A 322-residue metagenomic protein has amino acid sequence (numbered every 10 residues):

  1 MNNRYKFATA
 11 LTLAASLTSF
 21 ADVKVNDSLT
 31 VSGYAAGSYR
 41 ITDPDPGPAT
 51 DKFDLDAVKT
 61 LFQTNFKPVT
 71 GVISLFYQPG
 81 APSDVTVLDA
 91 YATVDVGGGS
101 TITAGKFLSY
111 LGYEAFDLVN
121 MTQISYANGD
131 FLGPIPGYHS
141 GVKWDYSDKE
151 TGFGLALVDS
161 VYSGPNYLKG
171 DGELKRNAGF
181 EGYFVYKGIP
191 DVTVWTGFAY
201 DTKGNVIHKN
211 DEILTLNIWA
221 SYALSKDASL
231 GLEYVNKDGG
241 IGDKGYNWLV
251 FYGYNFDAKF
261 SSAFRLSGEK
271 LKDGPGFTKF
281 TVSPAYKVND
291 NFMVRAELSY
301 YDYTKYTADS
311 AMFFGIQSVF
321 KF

Functional and structural regions predicted by a protein language model:
M1-N26: Cleavable N-terminal export/targeting peptides
D22-S163, R176-A178, V185-D191: Outer membrane beta-barrel
L29, P68-V72, G99-I102, E150-L155 (+4 more regions): Repeated loop/turn-to-beta-strand initiation elements of outer-membrane beta-barrel proteins
G33-Y39, I73-Y77, A104-K106, L155-D159 (+6 more regions): Transmembrane beta-barrel strands of outer-membrane/channel proteins
G47-D54, G80-V87, L132-P134, L168-N177 (+4 more regions): Replace "Gram-negative outer membrane beta-barrel proteins" with "bacterial and organellar outer membrane beta-barrel
D56-T60, V87-A90, Y138-V142, A178-G182 (+4 more regions): Hydrophobic, lipid-facing positions within transmembrane beta-strands of outer-membrane proteins
E150, K175-D273, T278-K279: Detector for outer-membrane/organellar transmembrane beta-barrel domains, recognizing the amphipathic beta-strand
Y286-V288, S310-F322: Outer-membrane beta-barrel "beta-signal"
